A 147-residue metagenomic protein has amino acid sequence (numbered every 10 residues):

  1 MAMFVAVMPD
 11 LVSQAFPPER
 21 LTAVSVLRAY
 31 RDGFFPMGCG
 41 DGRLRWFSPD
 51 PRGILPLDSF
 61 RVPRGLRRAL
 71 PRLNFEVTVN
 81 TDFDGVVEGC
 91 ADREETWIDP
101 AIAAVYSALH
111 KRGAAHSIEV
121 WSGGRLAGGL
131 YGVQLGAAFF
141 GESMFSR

Functional and structural regions predicted by a protein language model:
A2-R147: N-acyltransferase acceptor-side catalytic subdomain
